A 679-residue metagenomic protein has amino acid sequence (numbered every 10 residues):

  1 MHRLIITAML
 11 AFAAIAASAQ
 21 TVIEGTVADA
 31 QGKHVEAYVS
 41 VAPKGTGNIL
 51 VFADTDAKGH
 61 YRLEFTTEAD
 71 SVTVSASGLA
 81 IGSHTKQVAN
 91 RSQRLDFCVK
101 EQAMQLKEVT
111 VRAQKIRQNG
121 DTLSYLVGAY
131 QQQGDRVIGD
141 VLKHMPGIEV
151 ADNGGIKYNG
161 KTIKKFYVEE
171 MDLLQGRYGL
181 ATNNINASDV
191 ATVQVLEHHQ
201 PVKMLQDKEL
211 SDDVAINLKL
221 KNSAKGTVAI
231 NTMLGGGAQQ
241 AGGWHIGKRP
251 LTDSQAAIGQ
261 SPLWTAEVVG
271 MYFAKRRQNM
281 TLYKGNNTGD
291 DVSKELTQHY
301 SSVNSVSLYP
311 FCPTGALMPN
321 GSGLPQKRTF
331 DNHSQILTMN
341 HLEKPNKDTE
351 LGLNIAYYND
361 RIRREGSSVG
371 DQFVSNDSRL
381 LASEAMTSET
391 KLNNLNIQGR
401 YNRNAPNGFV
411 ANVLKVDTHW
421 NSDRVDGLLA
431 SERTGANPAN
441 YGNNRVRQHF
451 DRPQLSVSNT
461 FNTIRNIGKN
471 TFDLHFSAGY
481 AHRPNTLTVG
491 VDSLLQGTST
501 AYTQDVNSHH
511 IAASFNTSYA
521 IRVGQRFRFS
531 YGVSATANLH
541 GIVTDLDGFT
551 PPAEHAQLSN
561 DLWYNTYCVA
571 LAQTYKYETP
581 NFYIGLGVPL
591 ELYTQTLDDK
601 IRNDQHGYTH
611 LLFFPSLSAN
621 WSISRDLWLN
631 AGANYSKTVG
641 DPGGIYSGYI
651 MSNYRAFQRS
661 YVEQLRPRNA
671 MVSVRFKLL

Functional and structural regions predicted by a protein language model:
L10-S18: Hydrophobic h-region of N-terminal signal peptides that target proteins for export in Gram-negative bacteria
Q20, T26, K58-R62, S71 (+9 more regions): Membrane-proximal, glycine/serine-rich, low-complexity loop/turn segments characteristic of large bacterial
A30-K44: Short, ordered, surface-exposed loop/turn motifs in non-cytosolic proteins
V41-N48, T73-K86: A short, solvent-exposed loop/turn motif at the edges and junctions of modular extracellular/periplasmic domains
T46-H60: Short, acidic Ser/Thr/Gly-rich low-complexity loop/linker segments typical of extracellular and cell-surface proteins
H60-F65, D96-C98: Exposed aromatic-hydrophobic patches
K100-K107: Conserved catalytic residues of ABC-type ATPase nucleotide-binding domains
P319-S334, R363-F373, R379-Q398, W420-T460 (+7 more regions): Extracellular/periplasm-exposed beta-strand and loop segments of Gram-negative cell-envelope proteins, dominated by
